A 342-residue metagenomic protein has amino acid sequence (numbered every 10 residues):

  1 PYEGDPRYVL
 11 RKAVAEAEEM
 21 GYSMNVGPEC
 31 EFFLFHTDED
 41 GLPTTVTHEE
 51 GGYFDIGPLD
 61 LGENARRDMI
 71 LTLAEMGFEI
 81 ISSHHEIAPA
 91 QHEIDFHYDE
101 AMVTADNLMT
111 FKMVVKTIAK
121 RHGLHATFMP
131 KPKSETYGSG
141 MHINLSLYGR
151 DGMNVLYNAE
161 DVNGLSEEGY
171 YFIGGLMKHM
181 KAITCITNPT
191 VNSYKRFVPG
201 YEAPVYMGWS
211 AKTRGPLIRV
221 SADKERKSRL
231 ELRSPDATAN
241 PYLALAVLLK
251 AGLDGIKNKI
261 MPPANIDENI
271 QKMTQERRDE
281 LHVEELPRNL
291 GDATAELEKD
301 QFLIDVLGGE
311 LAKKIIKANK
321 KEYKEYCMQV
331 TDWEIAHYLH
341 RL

Functional and structural regions predicted by a protein language model:
P1-L342: Glycine-rich, acidic/polar active-site loops that bind/position phosphate-bearing ligands
